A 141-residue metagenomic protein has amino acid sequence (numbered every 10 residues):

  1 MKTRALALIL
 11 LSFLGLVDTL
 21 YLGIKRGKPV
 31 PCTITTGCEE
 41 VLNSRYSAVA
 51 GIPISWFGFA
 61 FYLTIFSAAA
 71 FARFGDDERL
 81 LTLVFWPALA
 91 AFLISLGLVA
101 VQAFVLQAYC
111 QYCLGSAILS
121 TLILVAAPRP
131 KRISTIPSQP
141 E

Functional and structural regions predicted by a protein language model:
M1-E141: Membrane-interfacial helix-loop segments of redox and metal-homeostasis proteins, especially TM-loop-TM junctions
